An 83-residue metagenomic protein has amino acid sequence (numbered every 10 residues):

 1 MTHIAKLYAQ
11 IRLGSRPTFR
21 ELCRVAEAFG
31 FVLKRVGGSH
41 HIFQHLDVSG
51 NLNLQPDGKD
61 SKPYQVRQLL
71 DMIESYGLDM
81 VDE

Functional and structural regions predicted by a protein language model:
M1-A28, K34: A charge-rich, low-complexity, intrinsically flexible signal that marks solvent-exposed coils, linkers, repeats
A5-K6, Q10, N53, D71-G77: Basic helix-extension-helix modules of the SAP/HeH family
G14, L22, L46, Q55-D57 (+1 more regions): Surface-exposed loop/turn and secondary-structure junction residues enriched for glycine/proline
R16, G37, K59-P63: Short, well-ordered coil↔helix boundary/capping segments
F19, I42-F43, P63: Basic, gly/Ser/Thr/Pro-rich low-complexity segments located predominantly at protein N termini
R24, H41, G50, R67-D71: N-terminal, well-ordered alpha-helical segments
A28-Q55: A short, structured beta-strand/loop element
D57-E83: C-terminal structural segments of small proteins and small subunits
